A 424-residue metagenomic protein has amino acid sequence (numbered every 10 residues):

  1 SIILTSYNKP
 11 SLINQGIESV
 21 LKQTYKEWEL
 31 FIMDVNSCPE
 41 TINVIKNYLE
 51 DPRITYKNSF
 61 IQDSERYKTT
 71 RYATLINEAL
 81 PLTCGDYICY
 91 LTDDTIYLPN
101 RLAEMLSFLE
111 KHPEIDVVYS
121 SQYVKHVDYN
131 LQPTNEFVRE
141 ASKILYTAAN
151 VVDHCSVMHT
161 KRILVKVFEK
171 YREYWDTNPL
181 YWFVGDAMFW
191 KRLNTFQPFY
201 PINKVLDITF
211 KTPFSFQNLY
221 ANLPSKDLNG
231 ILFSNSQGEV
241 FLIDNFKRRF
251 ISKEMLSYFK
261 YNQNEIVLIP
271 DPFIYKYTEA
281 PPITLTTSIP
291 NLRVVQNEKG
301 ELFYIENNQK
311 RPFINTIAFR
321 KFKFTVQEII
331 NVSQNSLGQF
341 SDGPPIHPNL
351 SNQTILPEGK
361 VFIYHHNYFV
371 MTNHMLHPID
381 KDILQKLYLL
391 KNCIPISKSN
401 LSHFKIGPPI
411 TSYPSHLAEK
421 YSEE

Functional and structural regions predicted by a protein language model:
S1-L21: N-proximal low-complexity "stem/linker" segments adjacent to membrane-targeting elements
I17-S64: Acidic donor-binding segment of Leloir-type glycosyltransferases
F60-T83: Glycine-rich, basic loop-to-helix element that forms the pyrophosphate-binding segment of sugar-nucleotide handling
I88: Short aromatic/hydrophobic "clamp" motif used to bind/position activated sugar donors
T92-I96: The conserved acidic donor/metal-binding loop of glycosyltransferases
L98, S120, E140-N222: Conserved nucleotide-sugar donor-binding catalytic segment
N100-P133: Conserved donor NDP-sugar-binding/catalytic core segment of glycosyltransferases
L223-E424: Short, surface-exposed polybasic-aromatic patches that bind anionic ligands, especially phosphate groups
